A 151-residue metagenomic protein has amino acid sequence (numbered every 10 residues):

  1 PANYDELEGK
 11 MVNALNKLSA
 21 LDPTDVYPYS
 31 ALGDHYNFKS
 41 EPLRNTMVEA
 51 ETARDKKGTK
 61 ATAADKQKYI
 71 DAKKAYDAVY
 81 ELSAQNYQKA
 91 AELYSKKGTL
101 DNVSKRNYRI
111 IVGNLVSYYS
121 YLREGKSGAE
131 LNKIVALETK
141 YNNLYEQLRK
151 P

Functional and structural regions predicted by a protein language model:
P1-K10, F38-N86, L93-K96: Short coil/linker segments at helix-helix boundaries
K17-L18, A90: Canonical positions in the second alpha-helix
L21, L93, K97-L100: Structural marker of alpha-solenoid helical repeat scaffolds
T24-D25, K97, Y108, L148: Residue-level recognition of tetratricopeptide repeat
P28, L100-S104, I111: TPR alpha-solenoid repeat register
L32, K39, S83, Y108 (+2 more regions): Structural register within alpha-helical repeat arrays
T99-L100, K126-I134: Charged, low-complexity interaction regions
L131-P151: Eukaryotic acidic, Ser/Thr-rich intrinsically disordered low-complexity regions
